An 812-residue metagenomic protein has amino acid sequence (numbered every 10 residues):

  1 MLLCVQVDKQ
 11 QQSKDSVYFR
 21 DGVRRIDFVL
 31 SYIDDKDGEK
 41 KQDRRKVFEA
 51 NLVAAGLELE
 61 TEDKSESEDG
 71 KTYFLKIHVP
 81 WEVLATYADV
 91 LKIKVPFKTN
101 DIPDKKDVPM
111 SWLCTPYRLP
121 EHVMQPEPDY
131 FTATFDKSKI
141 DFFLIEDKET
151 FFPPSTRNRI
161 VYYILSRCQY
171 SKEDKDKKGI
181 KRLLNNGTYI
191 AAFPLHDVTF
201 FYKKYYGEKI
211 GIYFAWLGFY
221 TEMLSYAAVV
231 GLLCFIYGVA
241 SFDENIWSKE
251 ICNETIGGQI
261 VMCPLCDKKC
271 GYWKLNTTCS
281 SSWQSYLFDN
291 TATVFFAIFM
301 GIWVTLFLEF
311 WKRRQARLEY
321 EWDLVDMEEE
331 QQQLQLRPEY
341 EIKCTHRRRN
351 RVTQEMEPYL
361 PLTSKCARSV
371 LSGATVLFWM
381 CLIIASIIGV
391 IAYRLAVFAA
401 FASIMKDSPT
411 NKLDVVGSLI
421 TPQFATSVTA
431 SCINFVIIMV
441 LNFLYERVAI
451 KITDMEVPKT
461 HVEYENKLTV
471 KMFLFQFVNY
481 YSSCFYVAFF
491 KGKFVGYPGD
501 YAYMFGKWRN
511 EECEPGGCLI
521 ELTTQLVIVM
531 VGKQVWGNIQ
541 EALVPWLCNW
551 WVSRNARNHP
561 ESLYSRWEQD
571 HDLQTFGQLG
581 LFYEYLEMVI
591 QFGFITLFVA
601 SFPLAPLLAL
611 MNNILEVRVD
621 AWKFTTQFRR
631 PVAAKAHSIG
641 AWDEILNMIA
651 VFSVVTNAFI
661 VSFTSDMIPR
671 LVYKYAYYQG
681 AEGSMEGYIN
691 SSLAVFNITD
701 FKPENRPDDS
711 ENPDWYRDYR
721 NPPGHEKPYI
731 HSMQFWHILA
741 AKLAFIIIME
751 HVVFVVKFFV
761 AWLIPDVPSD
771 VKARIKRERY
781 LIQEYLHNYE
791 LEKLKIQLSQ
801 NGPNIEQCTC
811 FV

Functional and structural regions predicted by a protein language model:
M1-V812: Intrinsically disordered cytosolic tails
